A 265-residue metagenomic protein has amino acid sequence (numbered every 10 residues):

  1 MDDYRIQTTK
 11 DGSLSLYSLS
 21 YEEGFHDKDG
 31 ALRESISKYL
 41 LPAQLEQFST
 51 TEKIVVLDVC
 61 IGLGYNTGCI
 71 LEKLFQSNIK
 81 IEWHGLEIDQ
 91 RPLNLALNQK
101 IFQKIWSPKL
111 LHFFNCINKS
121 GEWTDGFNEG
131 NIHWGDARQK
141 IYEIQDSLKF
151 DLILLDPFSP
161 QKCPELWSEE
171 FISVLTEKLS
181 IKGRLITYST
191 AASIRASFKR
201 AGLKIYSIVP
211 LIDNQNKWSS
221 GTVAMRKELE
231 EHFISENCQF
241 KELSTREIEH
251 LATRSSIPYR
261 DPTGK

Functional and structural regions predicted by a protein language model:
M1-T51, L63-Q76, N94: Class I SAM-dependent methyltransferase Rossmann-like catalytic core, especially the SAM/SAH-binding loop
D2-Q7, W123-G126, S220-K265: SAM/dcSAM-binding transferase cores
L45-L148, E169, S256, R260-K265: The AdoMet/dcAdoMet-binding core of the Class I SAM-like
F150-L166: A short SAM/SAH-binding and catalytic strip from SAM-dependent methyltransferases
L152-L154, I181-S189: Conserved beta-strand signature within the Rossmann-like core of class I S-adenosyl-L-methionine
E165-K182: A short glycine-rich, Lys/Arg-flanked "PGG" loop and its adjoining helix->strand segment in the class I
R195-S220: Conserved Class I S-adenosyl-L-methionine
